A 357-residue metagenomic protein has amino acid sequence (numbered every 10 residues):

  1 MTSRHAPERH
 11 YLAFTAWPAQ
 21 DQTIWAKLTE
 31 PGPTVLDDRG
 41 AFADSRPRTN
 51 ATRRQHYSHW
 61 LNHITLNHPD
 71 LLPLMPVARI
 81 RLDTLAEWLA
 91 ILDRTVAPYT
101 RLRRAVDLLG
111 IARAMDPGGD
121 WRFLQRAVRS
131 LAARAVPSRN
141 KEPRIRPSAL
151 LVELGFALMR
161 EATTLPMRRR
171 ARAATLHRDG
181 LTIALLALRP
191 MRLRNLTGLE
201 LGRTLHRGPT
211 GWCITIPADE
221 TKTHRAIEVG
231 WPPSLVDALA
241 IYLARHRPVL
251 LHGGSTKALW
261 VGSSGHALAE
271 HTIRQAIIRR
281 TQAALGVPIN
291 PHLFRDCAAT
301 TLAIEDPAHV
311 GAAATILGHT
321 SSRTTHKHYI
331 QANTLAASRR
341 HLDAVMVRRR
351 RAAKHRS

Functional and structural regions predicted by a protein language model:
M1-R144, M167-R168, G311, A336 (+1 more regions): Charge-rich, intrinsically disordered N-terminal extensions that act as flexible nucleic-acid engagement or regulatory
E153-L193: Basic, Lys/Arg- and aromatic-enriched nucleic-acid-binding interface segment
L176, L185-E200, E305-A308, H319: A short, glycine-centered helix-capping/turn motif at helix boundaries that positions DNA-contacting or catalytic
A184, R295-T320: C-terminal catalytic core of tyrosine-transesterase DNA break-rejoin enzymes
R194, G198-D237: Conserved tyrosine-mediated DNA breakage-rejoining catalytic core shared by Y-recombinases
P232-V287: Active-site/catalytic core of tyrosine-dependent DNA strand-transfer enzymes
L317-A344: Catalytic-site neighborhood detector that most strongly recognizes the C-terminal catalytic loop/helix of tyrosine
D343-S357: C-terminal secondary-structure termini that scaffold catalytic or DNA-interacting sites
